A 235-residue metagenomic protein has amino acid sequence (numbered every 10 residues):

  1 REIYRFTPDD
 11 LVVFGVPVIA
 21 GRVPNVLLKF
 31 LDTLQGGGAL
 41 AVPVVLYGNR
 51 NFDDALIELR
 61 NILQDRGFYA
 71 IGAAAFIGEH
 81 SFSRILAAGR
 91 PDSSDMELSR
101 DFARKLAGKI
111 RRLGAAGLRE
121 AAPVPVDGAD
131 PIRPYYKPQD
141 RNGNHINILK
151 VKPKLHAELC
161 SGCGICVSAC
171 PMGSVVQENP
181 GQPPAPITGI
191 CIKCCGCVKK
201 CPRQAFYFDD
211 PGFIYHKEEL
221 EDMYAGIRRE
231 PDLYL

Functional and structural regions predicted by a protein language model:
E2-H145, K150, D209-L235: FMN-binding flavodoxin-like domain, especially the glycine-rich phosphate-binding loop
N142-L159, S168: Hydrophobic secondary-structure block in the mid-to-C-terminal portion of proteins
L155, S161-I190, G196-I214: Iron-sulfur cluster-binding cysteine motifs and their immediate structural context in ferredoxin-like electron-transfer
K193-C194, G226: Short, cationic-aromatic polyanion-contact patches
